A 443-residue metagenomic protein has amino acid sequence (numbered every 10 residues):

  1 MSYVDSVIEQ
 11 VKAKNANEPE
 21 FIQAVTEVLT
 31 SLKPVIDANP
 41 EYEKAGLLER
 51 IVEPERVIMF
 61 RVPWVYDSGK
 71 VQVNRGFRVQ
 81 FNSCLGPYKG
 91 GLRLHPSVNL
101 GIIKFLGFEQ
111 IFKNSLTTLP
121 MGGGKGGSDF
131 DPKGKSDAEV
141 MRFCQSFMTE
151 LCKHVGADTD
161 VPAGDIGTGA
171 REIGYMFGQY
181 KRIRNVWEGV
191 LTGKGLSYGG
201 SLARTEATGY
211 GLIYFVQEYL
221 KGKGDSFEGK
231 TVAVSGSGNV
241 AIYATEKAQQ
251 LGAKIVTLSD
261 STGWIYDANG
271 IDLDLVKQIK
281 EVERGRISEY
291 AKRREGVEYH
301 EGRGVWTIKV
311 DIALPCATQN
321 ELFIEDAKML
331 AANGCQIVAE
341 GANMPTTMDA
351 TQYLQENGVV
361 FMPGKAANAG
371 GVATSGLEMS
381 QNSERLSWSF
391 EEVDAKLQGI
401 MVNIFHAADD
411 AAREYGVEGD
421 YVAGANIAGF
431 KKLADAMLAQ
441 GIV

Functional and structural regions predicted by a protein language model:
M1-L202, K432-I442: N-terminal ligand-binding/catalytic initiation module
S2-A24, Y219, A331-V443: Adenosine-phosphate binding glycine-rich loop
I8-E9, T26, K33, L100 (+15 more regions): Predominant activation on well-ordered alpha-helical scaffold segments within soluble catalytic domains
G69, D165-I166, S201-T208, A233-S237 (+3 more regions): Active-site nucleophile and cofactor-binding loops and adjacent substrate-binding regions of central metabolic enzymes
T159-A163, V186-L191, V234, T257-D260 (+5 more regions): General beta-strand structural signal in soluble alpha/beta enzymes
T192-G195, G200-T307: Glycine-rich phosphate/diphosphate-binding loop of Rossmann-like nucleotide-binding domains
G263-F361, A366: Rossmann-like adenosine-cofactor binding region
